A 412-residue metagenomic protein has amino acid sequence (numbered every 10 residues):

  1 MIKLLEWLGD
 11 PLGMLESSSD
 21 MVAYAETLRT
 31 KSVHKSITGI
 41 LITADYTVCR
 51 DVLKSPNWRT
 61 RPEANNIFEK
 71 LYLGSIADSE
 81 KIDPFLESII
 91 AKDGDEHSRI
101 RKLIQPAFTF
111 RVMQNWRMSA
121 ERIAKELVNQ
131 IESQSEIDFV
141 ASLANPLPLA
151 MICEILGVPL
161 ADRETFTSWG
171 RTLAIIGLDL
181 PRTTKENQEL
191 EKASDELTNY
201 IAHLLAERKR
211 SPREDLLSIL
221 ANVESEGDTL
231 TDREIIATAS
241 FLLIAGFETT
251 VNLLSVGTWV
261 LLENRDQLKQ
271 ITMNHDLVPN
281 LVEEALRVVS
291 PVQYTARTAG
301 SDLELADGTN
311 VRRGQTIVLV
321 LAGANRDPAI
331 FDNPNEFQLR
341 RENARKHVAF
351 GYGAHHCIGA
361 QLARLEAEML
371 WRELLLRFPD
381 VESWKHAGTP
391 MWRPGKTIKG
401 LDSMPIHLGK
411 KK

Functional and structural regions predicted by a protein language model:
M1-K412: Cytochrome P450
